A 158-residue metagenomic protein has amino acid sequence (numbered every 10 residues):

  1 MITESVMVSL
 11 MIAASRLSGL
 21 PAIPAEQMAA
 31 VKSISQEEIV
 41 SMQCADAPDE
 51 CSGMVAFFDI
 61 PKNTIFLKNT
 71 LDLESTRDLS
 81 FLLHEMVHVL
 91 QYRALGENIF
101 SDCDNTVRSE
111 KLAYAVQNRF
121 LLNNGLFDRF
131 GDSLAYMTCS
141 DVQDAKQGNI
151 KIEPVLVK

Functional and structural regions predicted by a protein language model:
I2-I65, D72-S75, L122-N123: Auxiliary, metal-adjacent structural segments of Zn-dependent hydrolase domains
S9, R77, F81, R108 (+1 more regions): Extracytoplasmic/secreted proteins, especially bacterial periplasmic and envelope-associated proteins
C51-G53, R93-A94, T106-S109: Acidic/His-rich structured neighborhood in mature extracellular/periplasmic domains
K68-D72, T76, I99-T106: Second-shell loop/turn segments in exported
S75-Q91: Short alpha-helix carrying the canonical HExxH Zn2+-binding catalytic motif
M86-D104: Catalytic Zn2+-binding segment of zinc metalloproteases
D102-Y136: Post-HExxH zinc-binding segment in Zn-dependent metallohydrolases
N124-K158: Long, well-structured alpha-helical subdomains associated with metal-dependent extracellular/ecto-lumenal hydrolases
